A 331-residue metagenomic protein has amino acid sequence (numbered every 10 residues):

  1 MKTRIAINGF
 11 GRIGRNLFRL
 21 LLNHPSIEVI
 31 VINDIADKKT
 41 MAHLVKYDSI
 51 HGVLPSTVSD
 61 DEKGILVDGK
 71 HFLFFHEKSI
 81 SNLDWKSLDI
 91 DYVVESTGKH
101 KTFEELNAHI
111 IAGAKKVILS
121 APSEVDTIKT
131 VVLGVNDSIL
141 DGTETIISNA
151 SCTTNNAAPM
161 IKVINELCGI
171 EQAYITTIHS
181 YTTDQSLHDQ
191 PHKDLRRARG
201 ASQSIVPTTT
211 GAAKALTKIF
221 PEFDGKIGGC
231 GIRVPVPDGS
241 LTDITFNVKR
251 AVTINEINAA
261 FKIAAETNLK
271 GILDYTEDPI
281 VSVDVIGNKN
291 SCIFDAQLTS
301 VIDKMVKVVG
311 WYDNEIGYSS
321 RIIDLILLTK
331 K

Functional and structural regions predicted by a protein language model:
M1-A198, S300, I322-D324: N-terminal Rossmann-like NAD(P) cofactor-binding subdomain of oxidoreductases, focused on the glycine-rich
L20, H24, Y47-D48, S120 (+10 more regions): Change "in soluble alpha/beta enzymes" to "in soluble alpha/beta proteins
I65, V131-L133, I146, H188 (+5 more regions): Short clusters of hydrophobic/aromatic residues that line enzyme substrate/ligand-binding pockets
T143-E144, G200-S202, G239-D243, M305-K307: Short, solvent-exposed beta-strand edge segments and adjacent coil->beta transition regions
A150-S151, I205-P207, N247, Y312: Hydrophobic alpha-helical scaffolding
N155, P159, P207, G211-A215 (+3 more regions): Generic recognition of short, well-ordered alpha-helical interface segments
E166, I170-P237: Acidic, glycine-rich segments within the central catalytic cores of soluble metabolic enzymes that bind/position
G229, L241, T245-K331: C-terminal active-site/capping subdomain that shapes the small-molecule cofactor and substrate pocket of enzyme
